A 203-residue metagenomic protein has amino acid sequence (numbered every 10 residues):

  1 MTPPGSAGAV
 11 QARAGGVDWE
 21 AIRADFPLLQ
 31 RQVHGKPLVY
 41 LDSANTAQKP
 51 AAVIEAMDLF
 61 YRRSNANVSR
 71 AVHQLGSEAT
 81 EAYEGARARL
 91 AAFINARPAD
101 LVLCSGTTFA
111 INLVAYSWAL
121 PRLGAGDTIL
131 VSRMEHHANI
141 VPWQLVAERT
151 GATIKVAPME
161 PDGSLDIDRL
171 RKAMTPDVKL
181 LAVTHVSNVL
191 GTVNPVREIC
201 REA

Functional and structural regions predicted by a protein language model:
M1-A203: Pyridoxal 5′-phosphate
